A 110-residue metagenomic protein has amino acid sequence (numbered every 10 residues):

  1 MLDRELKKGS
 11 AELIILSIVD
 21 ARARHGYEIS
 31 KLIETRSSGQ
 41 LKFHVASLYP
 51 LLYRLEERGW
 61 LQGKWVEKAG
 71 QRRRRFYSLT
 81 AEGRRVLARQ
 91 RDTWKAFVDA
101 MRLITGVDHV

Functional and structural regions predicted by a protein language model:
L2, V66-E67: Short, solvent-exposed loop/turn elements at beta->coil junctions and helix N-caps that rim active or binding pockets
D3-Y49: N-terminal helix-turn-helix DNA-binding core of bacterial DNA-binding proteins
S17, K31, Y53, A88 (+1 more regions): A cross-family signal for key residues in well-ordered alpha-helices that form functional helical elements
Y49-E56: Short, hydrophobic-biased segments on the C-terminal half of alpha helices that form "recognition helices"
G59: Glycine-centered, phosphate/nucleic-acid-interacting loop/turn motifs that mediate DNA/RNA or nucleotide
G63: Short beta-strand "wing" residues that participate in macromolecule-binding interfaces
A69-R91: Basic, amphipathic "hinge/linker" alpha-helix immediately C-terminal to the N-terminal HTH DNA-binding motif
R85-V110: Amphipathic alpha-helical dimerization/coiled-coil segments that flank or bridge DNA-binding/regulatory modules
